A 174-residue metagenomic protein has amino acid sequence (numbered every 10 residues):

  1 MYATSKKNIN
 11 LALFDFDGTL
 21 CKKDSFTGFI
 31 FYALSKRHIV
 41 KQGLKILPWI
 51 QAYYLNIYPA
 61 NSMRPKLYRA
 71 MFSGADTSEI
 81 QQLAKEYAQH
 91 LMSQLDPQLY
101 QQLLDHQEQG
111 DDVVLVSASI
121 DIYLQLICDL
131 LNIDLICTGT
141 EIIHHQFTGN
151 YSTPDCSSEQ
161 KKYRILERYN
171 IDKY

Functional and structural regions predicted by a protein language model:
M1-A3, I9, Q89-Y174: C-terminal cap/substrate-recognition subdomain and adjoining C-terminal extension of metal-dependent phosphatase-like
Y2-N56: Active-site neighborhood of HAD-like aspartate-dependent phosphohydrolases
G18, I80, S117: Residue-level signature of catalytic and energy-coupling elements of molecular machines, predominantly ATP/GTP-dependent
F26-T27, R64, K162: A general structural signal for well-ordered alpha-helical segments in protein cores
H38-I39, Y58, T77-E79, P97-Q98 (+1 more regions): Conserved alpha/beta cores of soluble small-molecule-handling proteins
Q51-T77, C128-T140: Short, compositionally biased "basic patch" segments
M63-Q98: Metal-dependent phosphoesterase signature
